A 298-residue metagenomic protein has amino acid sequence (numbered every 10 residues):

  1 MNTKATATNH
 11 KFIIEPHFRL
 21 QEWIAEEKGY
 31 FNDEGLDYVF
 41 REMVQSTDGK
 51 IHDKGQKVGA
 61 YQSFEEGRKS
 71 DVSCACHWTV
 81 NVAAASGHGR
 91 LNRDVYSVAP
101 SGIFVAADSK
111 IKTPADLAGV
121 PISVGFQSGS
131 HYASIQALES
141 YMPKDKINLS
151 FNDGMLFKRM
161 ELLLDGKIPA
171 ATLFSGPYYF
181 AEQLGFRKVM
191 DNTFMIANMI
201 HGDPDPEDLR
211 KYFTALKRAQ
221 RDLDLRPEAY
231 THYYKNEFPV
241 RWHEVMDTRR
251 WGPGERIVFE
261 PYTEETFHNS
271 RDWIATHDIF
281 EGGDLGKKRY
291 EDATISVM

Functional and structural regions predicted by a protein language model:
N2-D145, P169-L173, K188-N192: Short, glycine-/small- and polar/acidic-enriched structural segments that line small-molecule recognition paths
S46, T79-V80, Y178, I196 (+1 more regions): Positions that flank functional sites
G125, S150-G154: Structural motif
M155-F238: Pocket-lining segment of extracytoplasmic ligand-binding domains
P206-E281: Secondary-structure end/capping motifs
A275-M298: Conserved C-terminal helix/tail region of periplasmic/extracytoplasmic solute-binding proteins
